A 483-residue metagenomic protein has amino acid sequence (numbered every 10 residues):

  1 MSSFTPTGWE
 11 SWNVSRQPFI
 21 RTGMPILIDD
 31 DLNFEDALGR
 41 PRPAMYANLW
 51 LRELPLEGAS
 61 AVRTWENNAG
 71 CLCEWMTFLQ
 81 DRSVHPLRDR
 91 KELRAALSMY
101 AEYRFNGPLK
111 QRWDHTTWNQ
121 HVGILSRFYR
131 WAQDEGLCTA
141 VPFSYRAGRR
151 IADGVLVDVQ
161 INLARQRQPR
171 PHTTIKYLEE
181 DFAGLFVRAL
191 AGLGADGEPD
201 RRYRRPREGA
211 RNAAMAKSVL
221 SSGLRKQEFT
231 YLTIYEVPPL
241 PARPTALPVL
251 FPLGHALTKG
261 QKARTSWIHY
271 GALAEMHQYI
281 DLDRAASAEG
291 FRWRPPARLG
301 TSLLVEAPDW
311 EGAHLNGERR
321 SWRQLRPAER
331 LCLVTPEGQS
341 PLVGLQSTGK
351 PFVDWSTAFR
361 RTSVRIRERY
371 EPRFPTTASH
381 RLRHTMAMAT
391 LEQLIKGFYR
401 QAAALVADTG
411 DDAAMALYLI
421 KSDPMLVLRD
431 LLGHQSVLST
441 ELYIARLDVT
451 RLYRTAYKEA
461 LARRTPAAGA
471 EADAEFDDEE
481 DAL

Functional and structural regions predicted by a protein language model:
A47-W65, G70-I161, R202-Y203: N-terminal core-binding DNA-recognition domain of tyrosine recombinases/integrases
N68, L125, M215-A216, G223 (+2 more regions): Alpha-helix N-cap/helix-start motif at helix boundaries, enriched for small hydrophobics
E135-T139, V219-T245: Short, charged phosphate-coordinating catalytic segments
C138-A195, L257-K259: Flexible interdomain linker/hinge and immediately adjacent N-terminus of the catalytic tyrosine-recombinase domain
R188-K226: Basic, Lys/Arg- and aromatic-enriched nucleic-acid-binding interface segment
Y231-C332: Conserved tyrosine-mediated DNA breakage-rejoining catalytic core shared by Y-recombinases
T335, R360-D430: Short, basic (Lys/Arg/His-rich) helix/loop patches that form interaction surfaces in the mid-to-C-terminal regions
L419-S422, L432-K458: Catalytic-site neighborhood detector that most strongly recognizes the C-terminal catalytic loop/helix of tyrosine
